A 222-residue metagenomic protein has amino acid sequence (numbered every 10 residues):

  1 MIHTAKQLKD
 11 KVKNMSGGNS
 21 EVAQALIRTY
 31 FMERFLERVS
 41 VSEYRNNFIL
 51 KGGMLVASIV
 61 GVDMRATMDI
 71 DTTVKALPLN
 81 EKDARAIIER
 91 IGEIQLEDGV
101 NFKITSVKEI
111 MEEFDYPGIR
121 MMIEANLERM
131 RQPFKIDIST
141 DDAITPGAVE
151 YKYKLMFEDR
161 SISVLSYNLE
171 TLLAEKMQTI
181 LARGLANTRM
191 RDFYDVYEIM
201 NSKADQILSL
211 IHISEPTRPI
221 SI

Functional and structural regions predicted by a protein language model:
M1-I49: Helical scaffold of the NTase/Pol beta-like nucleotidyltransferase catalytic core
M32, G52, I138, V196: A residue-level signal for conserved active-site and pocket-lining positions in enzyme catalytic cores
S40-I70, K75-A76: Active-site nucleotide-donor binding segment shared across nucleotidyl transfer reactions
D71-V100: A generic, well-ordered mixed alpha/beta core segment in the N-terminal half of proteins
V74-A76, A125-R129, T140-D142: Beta-strand elements of well-folded, non-transmembrane domains
G92-D137: Conserved catalytic core of two-metal-ion nucleotidyltransferases
T145-D205: Activity-critical C-terminal alpha-helical subdomain
I211-I222: Single conserved hydrophobic/aromatic residue that forms the stacking wall/gate of nucleotide- or nucleobase-binding
